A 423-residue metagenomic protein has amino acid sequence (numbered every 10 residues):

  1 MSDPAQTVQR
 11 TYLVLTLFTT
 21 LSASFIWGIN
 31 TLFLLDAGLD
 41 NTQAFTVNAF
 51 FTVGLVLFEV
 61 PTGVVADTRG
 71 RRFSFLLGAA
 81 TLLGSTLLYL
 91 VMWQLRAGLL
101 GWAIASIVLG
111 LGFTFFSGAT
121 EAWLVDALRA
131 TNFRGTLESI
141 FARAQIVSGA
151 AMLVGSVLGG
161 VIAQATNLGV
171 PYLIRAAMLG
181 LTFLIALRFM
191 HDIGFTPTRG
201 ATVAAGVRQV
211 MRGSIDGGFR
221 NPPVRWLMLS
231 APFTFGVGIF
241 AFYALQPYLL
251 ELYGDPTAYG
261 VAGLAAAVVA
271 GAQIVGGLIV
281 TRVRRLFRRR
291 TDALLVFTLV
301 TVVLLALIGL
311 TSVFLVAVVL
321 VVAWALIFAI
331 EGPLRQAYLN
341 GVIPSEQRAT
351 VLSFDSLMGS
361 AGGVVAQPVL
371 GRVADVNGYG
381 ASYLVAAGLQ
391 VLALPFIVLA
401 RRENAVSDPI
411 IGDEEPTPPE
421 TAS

Functional and structural regions predicted by a protein language model:
M1-Q6, H191-L229, E415-T421: Juxtamembrane intracellular "pre-TM" segments in multi-pass secondary transporters
S2-L57, P223-A266: Helix-loop boundary and gating motifs at the non-cytosolic
L17, S85, R96-F116, P232 (+1 more regions): Hydrophobic core of transmembrane alpha-helices in multi-pass small-molecule transporters, especially MFS/SLC-type
F45-V47, L57, F75, I239 (+1 more regions): C-terminal transmembrane bundle of multi-pass solute transporters/carriers
G63-V64, T68, V161, R282 (+1 more regions): Membrane-interface helix termini in secondary transporters
L76, A80-A97, W102, L299-S312: C-terminal ends and interior cores of transmembrane alpha-helices in multi-pass membrane transporters/permeases
A105-G149: Cytoplasmic helix-loop-helix junction between adjacent transmembrane helices in 12-TM secondary transporters
L168, R175, G180-V203, V398-I411: Helix-loop junctions on the cytosolic side of multi-pass membrane transporters, especially the intracellular loop
